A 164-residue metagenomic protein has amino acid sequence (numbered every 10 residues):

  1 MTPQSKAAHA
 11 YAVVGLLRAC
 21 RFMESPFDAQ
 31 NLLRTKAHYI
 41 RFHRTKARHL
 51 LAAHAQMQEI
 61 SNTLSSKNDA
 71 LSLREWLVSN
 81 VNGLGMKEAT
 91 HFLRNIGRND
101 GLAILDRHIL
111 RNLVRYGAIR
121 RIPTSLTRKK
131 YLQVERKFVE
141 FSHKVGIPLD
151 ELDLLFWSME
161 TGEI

Functional and structural regions predicted by a protein language model:
M1-A10, I40-F42: A short secondary-structure junction motif
T2-P3, L16-R18, R34-A37, L132-V145: Amphipathic alpha-helical segments that form the core helices of the histone-fold
Q4-A7, M23, G83, N99: Residues at alpha-helix boundaries and the short loops/turns that link adjacent helices
Q4-K6, S25, T127, P148: Alpha-helix initiation/capping motif
A7-Y11, S61, L149: Internal amphipathic alpha-helical segments of the cytochrome P450 catalytic fold
V14-N82: Alpha-helical ds-nucleic-acid-binding substructure associated with the helix-hairpin-helix region of base-excision DNA
A47, H54, S65-R74, V78 (+1 more regions): C-terminal accessory module of base-excision DNA glycosylases/AP lyases that mediates lesion recognition and DNA
